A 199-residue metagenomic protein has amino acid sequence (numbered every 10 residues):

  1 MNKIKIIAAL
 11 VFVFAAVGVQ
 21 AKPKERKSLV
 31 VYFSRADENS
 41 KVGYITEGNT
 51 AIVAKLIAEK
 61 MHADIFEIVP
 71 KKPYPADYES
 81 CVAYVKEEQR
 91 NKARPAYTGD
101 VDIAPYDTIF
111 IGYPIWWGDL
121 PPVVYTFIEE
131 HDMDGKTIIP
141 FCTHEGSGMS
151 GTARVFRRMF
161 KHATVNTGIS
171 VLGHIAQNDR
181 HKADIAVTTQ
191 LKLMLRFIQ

Functional and structural regions predicted by a protein language model:
M1-I7: Bacterial N-terminal signal peptides that target proteins for export
K5, A54, A153: Generic structural marker for isolated residues within well-ordered, non-membrane alpha-helices of soluble domains
A8-Q20: Hydrophobic h-region of N-terminal signal peptides that target proteins for export in Gram-negative bacteria
V11, R35-E38, E145: Short, glycine/serine-rich, charged loops/turns that create anion-binding and catalytic segments at active sites
A21-T108, G118, I185-Q199: N-terminal beta1-alpha1-beta2 submodule of the flavodoxin-like/Rossmannoid cofactor-binding fold
V30, I65, I111, P140-C142 (+1 more regions): Structural beta-sheet core signal
P75-A163: Helix-loop-strand module that forms the ligand-binding subsite of alpha/beta enzymes
T143-V187, L195: Contiguous ligand/interfacial binding patches
